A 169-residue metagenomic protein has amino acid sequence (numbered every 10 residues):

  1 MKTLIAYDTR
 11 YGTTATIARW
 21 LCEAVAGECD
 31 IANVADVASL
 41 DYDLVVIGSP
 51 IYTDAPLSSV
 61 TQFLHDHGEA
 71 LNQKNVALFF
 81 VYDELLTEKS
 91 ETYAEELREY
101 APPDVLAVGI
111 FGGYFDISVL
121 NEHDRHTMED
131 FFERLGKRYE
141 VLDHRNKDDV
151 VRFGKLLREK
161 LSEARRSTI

Functional and structural regions predicted by a protein language model:
K2-A26: N-terminal beta1-alpha1 ligand-phosphate binding loop
T3, L44-V45: Generic beta-sheet signal
A24-E28, L44, T53-I169: FMN-binding flavodoxin-like domain, especially the glycine-rich phosphate-binding loop
D30-D41: Short acidic low-complexity segments
D36-V37, I51-T53: Short active-site-proximal "capping" loops at secondary-structure junctions
